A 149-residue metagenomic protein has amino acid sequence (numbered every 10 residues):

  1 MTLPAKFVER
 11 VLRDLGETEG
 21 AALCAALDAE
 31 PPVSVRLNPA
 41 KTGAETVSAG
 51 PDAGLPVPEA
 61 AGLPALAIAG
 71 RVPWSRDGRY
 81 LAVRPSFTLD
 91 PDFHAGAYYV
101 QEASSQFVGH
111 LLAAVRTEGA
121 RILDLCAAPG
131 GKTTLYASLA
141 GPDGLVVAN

Functional and structural regions predicted by a protein language model:
M1-N149: S-adenosylmethionine
